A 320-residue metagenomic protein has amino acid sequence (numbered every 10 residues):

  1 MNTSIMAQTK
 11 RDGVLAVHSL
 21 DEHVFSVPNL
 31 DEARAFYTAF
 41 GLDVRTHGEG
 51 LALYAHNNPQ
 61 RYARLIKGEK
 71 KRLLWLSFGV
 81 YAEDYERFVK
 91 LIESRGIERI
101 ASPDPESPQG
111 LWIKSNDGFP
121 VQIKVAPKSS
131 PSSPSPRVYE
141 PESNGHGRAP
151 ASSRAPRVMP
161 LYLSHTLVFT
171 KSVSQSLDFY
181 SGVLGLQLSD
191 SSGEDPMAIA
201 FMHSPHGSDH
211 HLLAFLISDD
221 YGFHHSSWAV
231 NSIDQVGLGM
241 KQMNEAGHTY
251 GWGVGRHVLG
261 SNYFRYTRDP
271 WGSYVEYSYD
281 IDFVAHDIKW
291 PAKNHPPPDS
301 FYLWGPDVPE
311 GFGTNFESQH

Functional and structural regions predicted by a protein language model:
M1-G13, K90-M159, A200-F201, G247-H320: Vicinal oxygen chelate
N2-T3, L42-L74, P120-P127, Q187-H224 (+3 more regions): Conserved short beta-strand elements that form part of the metal-binding/catalytic scaffold of enzyme active sites
L15-Q60, Q109, V168-D209: Core segments of cupin and vicinal oxygen chelate
S19-P28, I66-L91, Q109-F119, K124 (+3 more regions): Vicinal oxygen chelate
A33-T38, I92, G118, S176 (+4 more regions): Conserved active-site tyrosine of GNAT-family acetyltransferases
H56-Q60, F78-V80, S143-N144: Non-heme Fe(II)-dependent double-stranded beta-helix
V138-H165, F169-S181, G185, S191: Non-heme Fe(II) oxygenase catalytic core, chiefly the N-lobe of the double-stranded beta-helix
